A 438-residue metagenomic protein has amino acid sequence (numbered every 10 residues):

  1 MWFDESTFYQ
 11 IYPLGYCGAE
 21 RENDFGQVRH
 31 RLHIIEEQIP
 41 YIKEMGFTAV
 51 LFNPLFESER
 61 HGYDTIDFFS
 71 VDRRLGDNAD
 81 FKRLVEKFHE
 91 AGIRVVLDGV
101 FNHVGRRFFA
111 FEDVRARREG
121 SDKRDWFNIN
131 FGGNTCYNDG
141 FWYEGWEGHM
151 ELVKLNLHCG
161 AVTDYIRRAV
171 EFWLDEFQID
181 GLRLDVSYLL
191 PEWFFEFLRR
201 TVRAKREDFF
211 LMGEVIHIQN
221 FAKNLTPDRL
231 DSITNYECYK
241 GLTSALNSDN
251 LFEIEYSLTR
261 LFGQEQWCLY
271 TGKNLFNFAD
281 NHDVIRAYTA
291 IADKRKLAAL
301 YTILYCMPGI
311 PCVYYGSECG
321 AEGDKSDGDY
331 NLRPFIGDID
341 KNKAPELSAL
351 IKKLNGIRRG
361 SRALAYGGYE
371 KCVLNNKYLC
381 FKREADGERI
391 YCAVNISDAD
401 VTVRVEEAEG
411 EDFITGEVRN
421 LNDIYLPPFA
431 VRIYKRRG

Functional and structural regions predicted by a protein language model:
M1-T7, Y12-T48, L55-E176, L198-A204 (+1 more regions): Substrate-binding/active-site clefts of carbohydrate-active enzymes
T7-Q10, V50-F52, V95-L97, L182 (+4 more regions): Hydrophobic faces of well-ordered beta-strands that scaffold small-molecule active sites in alpha/beta enzyme cores
I11, I42, F52, F68 (+9 more regions): Conserved, mostly hydrophobic/aromatic
G46-T48, A91-I93, Q178-D180, R206-F209 (+3 more regions): Short, well-ordered coil/turn segments that N-cap beta-strands
R115, D185-L269, I303, E322-K353: Active-site-proximal helices and loops of the catalytic beta/alpha 8
K273-R295, A299-A344: Aromatic/acidic polysaccharide-binding cleft in carbohydrate-active enzymes
C372-E406: Carbohydrate-binding surface patches
L421-G438: C-terminal beta-strand-rich structural cap/linker in extracellular carbohydrate-active enzymes
